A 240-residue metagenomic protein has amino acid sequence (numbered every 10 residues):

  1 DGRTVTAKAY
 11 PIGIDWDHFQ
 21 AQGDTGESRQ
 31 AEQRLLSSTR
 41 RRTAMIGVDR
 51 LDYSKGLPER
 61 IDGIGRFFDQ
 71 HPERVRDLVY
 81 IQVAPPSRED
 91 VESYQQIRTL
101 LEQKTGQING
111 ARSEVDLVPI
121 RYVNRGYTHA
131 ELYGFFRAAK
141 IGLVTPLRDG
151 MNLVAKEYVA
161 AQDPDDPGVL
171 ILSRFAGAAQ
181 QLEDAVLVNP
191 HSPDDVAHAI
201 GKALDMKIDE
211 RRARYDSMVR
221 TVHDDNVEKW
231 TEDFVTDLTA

Functional and structural regions predicted by a protein language model:
D1-T4, Q22-M45, P72-V75: Nucleotide-sugar donor-binding and catalytic loop/hinge architecture of NDP-sugar-dependent glycosyltransferases
G13: Carbohydrate-associated surface elements
T39-S54, I61, I81: Conserved donor-binding/catalytic core segment of Leloir-type glycosyltransferases
D49-L51, P85, R125, R220: Conserved donor-binding loops in enzymes that form glycosidic bonds
K55-L57, G63, N152, N226: Active-site helix-initiating loop/hinge in glycosyltransferases
F68-I81, P85, R137-D224, K229 (+1 more regions): Catalytic binding pocket for nucleotide-activated donors in carbohydrate/polymer assembly enzymes
A84-A130: Nucleotide-activated donor-binding/catalytic signature segment of Leloir-type glycosyltransferases, i.e., the conserved
Y127-A139: Short acidic alpha-helix that forms the nucleotide-activated donor recognition element in Leloir-type transferases
